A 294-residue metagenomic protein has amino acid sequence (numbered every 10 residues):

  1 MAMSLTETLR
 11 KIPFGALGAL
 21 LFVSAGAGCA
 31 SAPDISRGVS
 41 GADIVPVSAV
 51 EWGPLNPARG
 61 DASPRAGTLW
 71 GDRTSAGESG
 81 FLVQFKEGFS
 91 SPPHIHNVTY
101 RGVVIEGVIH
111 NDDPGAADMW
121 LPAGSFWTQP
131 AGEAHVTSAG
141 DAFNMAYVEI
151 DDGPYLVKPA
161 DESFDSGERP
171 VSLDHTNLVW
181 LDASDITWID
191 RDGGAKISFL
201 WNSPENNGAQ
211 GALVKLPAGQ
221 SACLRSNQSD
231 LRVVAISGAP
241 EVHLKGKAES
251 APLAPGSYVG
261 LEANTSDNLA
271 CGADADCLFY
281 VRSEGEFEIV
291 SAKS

Functional and structural regions predicted by a protein language model:
A2-L17: Bacterial N-terminal signal peptides that target proteins for export
G15-G26: Bacterial N-terminal signal peptides
P33-A76, P159-G208, K293-S294: A short, N-terminal "cap"/entry segment at the start of jelly-roll beta-barrel domains of the cupin/DSBH fold
S79-G80, A209-A212: Intrinsic, low-complexity N-terminal interaction/targeting segments
K86-F89, I95-P114, P217-Q220, L224-G246: Glycine- and acidic-residue-biased ligand/ion/polar-headgroup-sensing regions
D112-E133, L244-N264: Short acidic-glycine-tyrosine-enriched beta hairpin
A131-P154, A254-P255, A263-F287: Ligand-binding loop in jelly-roll beta-barrel domains
